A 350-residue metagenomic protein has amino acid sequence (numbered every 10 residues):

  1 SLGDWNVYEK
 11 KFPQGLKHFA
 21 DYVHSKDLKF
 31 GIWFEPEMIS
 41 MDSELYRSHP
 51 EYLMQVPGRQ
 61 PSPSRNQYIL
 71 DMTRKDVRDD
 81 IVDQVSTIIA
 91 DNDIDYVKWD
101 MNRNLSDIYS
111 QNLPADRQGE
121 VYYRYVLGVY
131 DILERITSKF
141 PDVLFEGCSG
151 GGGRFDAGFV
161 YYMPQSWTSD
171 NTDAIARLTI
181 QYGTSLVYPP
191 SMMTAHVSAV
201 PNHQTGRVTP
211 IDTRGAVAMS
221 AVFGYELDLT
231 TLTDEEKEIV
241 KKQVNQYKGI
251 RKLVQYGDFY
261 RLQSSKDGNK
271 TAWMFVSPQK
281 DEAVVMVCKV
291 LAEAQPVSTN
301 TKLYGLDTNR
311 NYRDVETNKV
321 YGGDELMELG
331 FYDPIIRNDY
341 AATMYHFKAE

Functional and structural regions predicted by a protein language model:
S1-R47, L53-M54, D79-D83, R124-E134: Aromatic- and glycine-enriched glycan-recognition loops and surfaces that form the carbohydrate-binding subsites
Q14-G15, S48, Y52-P210, V222 (+2 more regions): Active-site neighborhood of glycoside hydrolase catalytic domains
V23, I81, D100, F145 (+3 more regions): Conserved, mostly hydrophobic/aromatic
E37-D42, N104, G147-D156, T233-K237 (+1 more regions): A glycine-rich phosphate-binding loop feature that marks nucleotide/adenosyl-phosphate handling sites
D212-Q263: Catalytic cores of secreted or luminal carbohydrate-active enzymes
S264-T308: Carbohydrate-binding surface patches
Y304-N318: Solvent-exposed beta-hairpin/edge-strand motifs
G323-E350: C-terminal beta-strand-rich structural cap/linker in extracellular carbohydrate-active enzymes
